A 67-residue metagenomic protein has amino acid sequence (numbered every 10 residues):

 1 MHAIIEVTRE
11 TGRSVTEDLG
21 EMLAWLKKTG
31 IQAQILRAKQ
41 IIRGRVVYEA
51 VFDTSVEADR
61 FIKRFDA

Functional and structural regions predicted by a protein language model:
M1-R43, D59-R60: Structured alpha/beta or helical-core interaction and ligand-binding surfaces enriched in interleaved
R43-A67: Short, compact, well-ordered microdomains
